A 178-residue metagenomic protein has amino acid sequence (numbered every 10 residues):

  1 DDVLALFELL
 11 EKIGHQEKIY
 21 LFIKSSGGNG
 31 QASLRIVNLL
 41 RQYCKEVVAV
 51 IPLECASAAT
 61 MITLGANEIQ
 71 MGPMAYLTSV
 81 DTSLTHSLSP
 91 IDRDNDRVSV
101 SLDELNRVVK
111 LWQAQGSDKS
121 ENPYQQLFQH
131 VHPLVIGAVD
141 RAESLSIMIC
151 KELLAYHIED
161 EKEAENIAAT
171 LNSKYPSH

Functional and structural regions predicted by a protein language model:
D1-H178: Terminal-region recognition feature
